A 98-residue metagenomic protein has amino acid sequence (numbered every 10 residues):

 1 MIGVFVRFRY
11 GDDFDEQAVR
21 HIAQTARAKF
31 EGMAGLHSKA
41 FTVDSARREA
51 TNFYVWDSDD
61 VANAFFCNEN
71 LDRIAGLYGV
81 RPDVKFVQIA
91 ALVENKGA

Functional and structural regions predicted by a protein language model:
M1-A50, D59-C67, Y78-A98: Short S/T/G/P-rich N-terminal loop/turn motif that feeds into the first structured element of a domain
L71-G76: A common structural junction motif
